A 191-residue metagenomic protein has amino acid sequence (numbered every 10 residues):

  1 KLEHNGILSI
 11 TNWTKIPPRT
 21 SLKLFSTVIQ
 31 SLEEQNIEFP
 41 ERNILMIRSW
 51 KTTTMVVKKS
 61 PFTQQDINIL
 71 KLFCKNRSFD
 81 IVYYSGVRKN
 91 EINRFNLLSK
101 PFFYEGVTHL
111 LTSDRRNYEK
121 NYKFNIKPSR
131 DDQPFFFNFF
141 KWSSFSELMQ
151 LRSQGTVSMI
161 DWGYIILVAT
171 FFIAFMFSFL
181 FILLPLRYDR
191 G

Functional and structural regions predicted by a protein language model:
K1-F39: Conserved Class I SAM-dependent methyltransferase catalytic core
E34-R190: Soluble small-group transferase modules, centered on the S-adenosyl donor enzyme superfamily
